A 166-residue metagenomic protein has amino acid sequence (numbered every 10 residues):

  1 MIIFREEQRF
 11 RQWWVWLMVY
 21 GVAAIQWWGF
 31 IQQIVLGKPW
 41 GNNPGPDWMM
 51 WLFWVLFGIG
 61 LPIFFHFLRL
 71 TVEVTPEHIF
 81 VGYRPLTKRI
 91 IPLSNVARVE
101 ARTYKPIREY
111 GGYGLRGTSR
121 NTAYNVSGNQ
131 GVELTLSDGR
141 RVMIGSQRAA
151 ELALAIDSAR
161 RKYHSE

Functional and structural regions predicted by a protein language model:
M1, T71, G131: A residue-level signal for beta-strand positions that form part of recognition/binding surfaces within mature
M1-G45, A123, A149, E166: N-terminal membrane-targeting/pre-transmembrane regions
F10, V81-Q147: Non-transmembrane, membrane-adjacent beta-strand/coil modules in membrane-associated proteins and peripheral
W14-V19, P39-G45, V72-L86, R141 (+1 more regions): Short N-terminal helix-initiation segments at or just after the protein's N-terminus
N42-G60: Loop-to-helix transition at the N-terminal end of transmembrane alpha-helices
V55-E100: Conserved beta-hairpin
S146-E166: Cytosol-/stroma-facing membrane-proximal "stalk/adaptor" domains immediately downstream of transmembrane anchors
